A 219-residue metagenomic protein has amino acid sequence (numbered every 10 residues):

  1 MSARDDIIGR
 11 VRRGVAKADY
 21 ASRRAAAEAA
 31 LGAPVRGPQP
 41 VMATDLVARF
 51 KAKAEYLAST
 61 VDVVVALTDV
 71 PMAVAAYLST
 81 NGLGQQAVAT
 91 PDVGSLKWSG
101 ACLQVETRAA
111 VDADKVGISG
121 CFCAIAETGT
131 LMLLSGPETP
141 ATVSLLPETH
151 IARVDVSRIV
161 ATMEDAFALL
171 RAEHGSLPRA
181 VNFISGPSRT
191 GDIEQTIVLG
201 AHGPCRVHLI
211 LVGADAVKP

Functional and structural regions predicted by a protein language model:
M1-P219: The feature marks the mature, well-folded catalytic cores of soluble enzymes
